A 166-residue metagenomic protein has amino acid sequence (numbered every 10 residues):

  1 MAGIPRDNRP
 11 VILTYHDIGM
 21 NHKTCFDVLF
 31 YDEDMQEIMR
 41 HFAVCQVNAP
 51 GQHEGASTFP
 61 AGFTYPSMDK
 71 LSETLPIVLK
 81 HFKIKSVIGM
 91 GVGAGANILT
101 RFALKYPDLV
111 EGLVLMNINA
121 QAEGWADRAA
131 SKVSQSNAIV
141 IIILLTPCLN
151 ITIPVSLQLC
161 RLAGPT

Functional and structural regions predicted by a protein language model:
M1-A2, L29-E33, F63, I77 (+4 more regions): Eukaryotic intrinsically disordered and solvent-exposed regulatory patches
M1-P60, T64: Conserved HGGG/HGGXW glycine-rich cap/lid loop of the alpha/beta-hydrolase fold
H16-I18, V87-A96: Conserved alpha/beta-hydrolase "nucleophile elbow" surrounding the catalytic nucleophile
C45-V47, V92, M116: The conserved SAM/SAH-binding core of class I Rossmann-like methyltransferase domains, concentrating on the hydrophobic
M68-I88: Conserved acidic catalytic loop of the alpha/beta-hydrolase fold
N97-V140: Flexible "cap/lid" loop of the alpha/beta hydrolase fold
S136-T166: Alpha/beta-hydrolase
